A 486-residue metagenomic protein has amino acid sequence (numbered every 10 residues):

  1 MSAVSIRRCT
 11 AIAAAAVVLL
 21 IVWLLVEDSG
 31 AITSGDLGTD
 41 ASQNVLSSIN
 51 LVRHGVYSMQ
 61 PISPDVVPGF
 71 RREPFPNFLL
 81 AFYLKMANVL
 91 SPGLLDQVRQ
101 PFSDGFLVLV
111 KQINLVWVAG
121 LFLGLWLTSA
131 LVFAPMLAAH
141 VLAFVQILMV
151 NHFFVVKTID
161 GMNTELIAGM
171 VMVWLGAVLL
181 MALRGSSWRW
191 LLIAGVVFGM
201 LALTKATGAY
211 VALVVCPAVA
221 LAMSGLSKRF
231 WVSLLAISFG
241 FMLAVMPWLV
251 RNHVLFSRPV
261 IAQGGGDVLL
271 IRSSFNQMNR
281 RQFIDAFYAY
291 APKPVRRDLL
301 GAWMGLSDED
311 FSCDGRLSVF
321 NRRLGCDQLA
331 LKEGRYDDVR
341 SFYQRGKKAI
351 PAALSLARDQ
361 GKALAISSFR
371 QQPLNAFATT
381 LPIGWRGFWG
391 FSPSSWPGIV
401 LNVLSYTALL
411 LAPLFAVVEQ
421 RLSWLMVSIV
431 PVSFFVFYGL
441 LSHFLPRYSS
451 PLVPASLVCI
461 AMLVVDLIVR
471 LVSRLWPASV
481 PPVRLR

Functional and structural regions predicted by a protein language model:
D28, P74-N77, F102-L121, F144-A168 (+3 more regions): Aromatic- and kink-enriched transmembrane "portal" helix at the membrane-lumen/periplasm boundary that abuts
A41-F78, F82-L95, Q277-A289: Extracytosolic helix-loop segments that constitute the early lumenal/periplasmic catalytic or substrate-binding loops
S91-D104, G120-N151, G169-M170, R184-I193 (+1 more regions): Transmembrane-helix signature of polytopic, membrane-embedded enzymes that assemble or transfer cell-envelope glycans
L107-W117, Y343-P431: Membrane-interface anchor segments at the N-terminal boundary of transmembrane helices in multi-pass membrane enzymes
V108-A134, W174, V178, A408-L414: Transmembrane-helix motifs of polytopic, lipid-linked glycan transferases
V173-W190, L201, A220-M223: Membrane-interface transmembrane helices that cradle and orient dolichyl/undecaprenyl
W190-K205, G240-A244: Membrane-interface alpha helices of multi-pass inner-membrane proteins
Q263-A378: Membrane-proximal stem/loop segments at transmembrane-domain junctions that anchor or position
